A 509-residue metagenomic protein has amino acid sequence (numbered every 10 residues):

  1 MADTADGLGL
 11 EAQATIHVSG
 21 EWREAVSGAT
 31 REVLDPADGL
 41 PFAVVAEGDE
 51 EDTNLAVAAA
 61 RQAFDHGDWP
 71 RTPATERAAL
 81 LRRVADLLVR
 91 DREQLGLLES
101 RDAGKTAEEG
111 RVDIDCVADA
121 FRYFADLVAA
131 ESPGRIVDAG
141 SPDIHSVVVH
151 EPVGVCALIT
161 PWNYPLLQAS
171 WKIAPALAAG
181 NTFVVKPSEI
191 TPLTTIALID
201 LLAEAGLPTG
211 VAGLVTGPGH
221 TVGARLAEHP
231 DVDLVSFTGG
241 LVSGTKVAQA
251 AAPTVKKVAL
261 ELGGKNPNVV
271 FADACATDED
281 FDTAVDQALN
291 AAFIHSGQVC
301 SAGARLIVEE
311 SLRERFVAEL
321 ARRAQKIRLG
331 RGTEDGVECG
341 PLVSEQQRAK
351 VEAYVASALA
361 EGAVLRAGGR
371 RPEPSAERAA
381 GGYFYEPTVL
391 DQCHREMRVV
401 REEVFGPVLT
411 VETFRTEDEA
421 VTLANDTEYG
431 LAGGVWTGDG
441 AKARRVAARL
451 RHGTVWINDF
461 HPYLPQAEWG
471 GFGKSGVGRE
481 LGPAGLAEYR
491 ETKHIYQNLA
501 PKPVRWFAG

Functional and structural regions predicted by a protein language model:
M1-D38, A63: Hydrophobic face of amphipathic alpha-helices that form TPR/SEL1-like repeat modules and related alpha-solenoid
P36, E50-T53, A74, R92 (+6 more regions): Residues at or immediately preceding the N-termini of alpha-helices
G39, R77, E99, F121 (+9 more regions): Residue-level signal for inorganic ion chemistry
L40-V44, V232, R328, V355 (+2 more regions): Conserved C-terminal structural/oligomerization subdomain of aldehyde/semialdehyde dehydrogenase
P41-G48, D65-W69, L158, N268-A272 (+5 more regions): Short, well-ordered beta-strand elements within core beta-sheets of diverse protein domains
F42-E131: Glycine-rich loop-to-alpha-helix module at the N-terminal edge of alpha/beta enzyme cores
P133-D282, F414: Rossmann-like NAD(P) dinucleotide-binding subdomain of oxidoreductase/dehydrogenase enzymes
L234, V242-H394, I457, V504-A508: ALDH superfamily catalytic-core signature
